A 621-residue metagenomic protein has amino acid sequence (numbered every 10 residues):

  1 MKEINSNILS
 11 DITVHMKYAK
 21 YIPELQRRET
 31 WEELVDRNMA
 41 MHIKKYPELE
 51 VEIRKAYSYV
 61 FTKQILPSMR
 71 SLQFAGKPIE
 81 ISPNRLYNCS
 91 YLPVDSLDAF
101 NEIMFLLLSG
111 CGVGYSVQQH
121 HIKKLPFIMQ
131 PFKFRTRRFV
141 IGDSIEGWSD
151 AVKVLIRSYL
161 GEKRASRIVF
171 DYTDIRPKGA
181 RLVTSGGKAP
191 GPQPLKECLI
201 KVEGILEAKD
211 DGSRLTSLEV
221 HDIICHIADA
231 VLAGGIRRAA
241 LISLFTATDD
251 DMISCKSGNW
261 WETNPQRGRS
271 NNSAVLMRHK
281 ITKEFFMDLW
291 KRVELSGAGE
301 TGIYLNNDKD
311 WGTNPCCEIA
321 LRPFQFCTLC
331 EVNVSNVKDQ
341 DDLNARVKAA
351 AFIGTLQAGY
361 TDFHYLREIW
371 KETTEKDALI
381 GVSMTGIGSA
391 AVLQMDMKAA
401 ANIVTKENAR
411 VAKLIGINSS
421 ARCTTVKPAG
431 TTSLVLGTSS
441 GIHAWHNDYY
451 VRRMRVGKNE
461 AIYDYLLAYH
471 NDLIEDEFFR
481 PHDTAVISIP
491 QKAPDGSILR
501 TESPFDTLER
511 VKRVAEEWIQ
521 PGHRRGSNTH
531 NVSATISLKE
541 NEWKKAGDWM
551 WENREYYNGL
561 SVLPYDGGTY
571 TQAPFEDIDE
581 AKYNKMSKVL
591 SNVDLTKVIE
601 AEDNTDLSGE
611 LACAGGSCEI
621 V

Functional and structural regions predicted by a protein language model:
M1-V621: Extended catalytic cores of very large enzyme megasubunits
